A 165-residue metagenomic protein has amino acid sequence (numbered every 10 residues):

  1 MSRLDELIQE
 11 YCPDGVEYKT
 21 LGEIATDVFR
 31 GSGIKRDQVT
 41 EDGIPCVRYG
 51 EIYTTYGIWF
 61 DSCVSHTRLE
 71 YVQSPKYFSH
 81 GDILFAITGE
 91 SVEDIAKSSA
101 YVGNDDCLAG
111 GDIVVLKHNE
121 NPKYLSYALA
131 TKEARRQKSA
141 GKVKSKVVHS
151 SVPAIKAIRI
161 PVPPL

Functional and structural regions predicted by a protein language model:
S2-R3, L7-G31: Non-catalytic DNA-recognition/assembly elements of restriction-modification systems
L4-D5, G33, T54-G57, V92-E93 (+3 more regions): Short loop/beta submotifs within extracellular cysteine-rich repeat domains
D14, D106-I113, E120, V143-L165: A short glycine-rich beta-alpha junction/loop motif
V16-L21, I44, F78, D82-L84 (+1 more regions): Short, structured motif recognition centered on aromatic/hydrophobic residues
G22-R36, G50-H80: Sequence-specific dsDNA recognition surfaces
I34-E41, G141: Short coil/turn segments at secondary-structure boundaries
E41-G43, Y53: Conserved secondary-structure micro-motifs at functional edges
R48, C63-S65, L69-A130: A short beta-sheet element
